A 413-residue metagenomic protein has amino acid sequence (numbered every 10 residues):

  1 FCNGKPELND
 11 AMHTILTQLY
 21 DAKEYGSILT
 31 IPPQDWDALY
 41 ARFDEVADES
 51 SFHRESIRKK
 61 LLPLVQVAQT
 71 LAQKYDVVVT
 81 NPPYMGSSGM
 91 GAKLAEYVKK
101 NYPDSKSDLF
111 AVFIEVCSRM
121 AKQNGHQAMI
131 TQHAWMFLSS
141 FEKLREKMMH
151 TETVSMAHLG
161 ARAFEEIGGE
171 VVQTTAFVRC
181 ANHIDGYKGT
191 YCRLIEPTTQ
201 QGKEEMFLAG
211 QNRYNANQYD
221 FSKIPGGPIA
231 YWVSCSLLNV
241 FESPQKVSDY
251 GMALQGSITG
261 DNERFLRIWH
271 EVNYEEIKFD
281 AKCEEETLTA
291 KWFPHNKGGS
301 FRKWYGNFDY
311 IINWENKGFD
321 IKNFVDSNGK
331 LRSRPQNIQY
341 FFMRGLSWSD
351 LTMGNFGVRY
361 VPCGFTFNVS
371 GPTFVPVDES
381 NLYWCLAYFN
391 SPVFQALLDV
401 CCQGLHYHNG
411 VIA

Functional and structural regions predicted by a protein language model:
F1, Q69-C283, L288, N307 (+7 more regions): Signature of N6-adenine DNA methyltransferases within the class I
F1-Q73, V77: Class I S-adenosyl-L-methionine-dependent methyltransferase module
P63-Q66, I114-E115, S333-R334: A generic local structural motif
N296, Q339-G357, T366-N368, C385-D399: Short Ser/Thr-interspersed hydrophobic loop/turn segments at strand-loop and sheet-helix junctions that line or gate
G299, L331, S349, F374: Extended Lys/Arg-rich polyanion-binding regions
I311-N313, D320, S333: Long mid-to-C-terminal scaffolding/interaction modules that assemble large complexes
L331-S333, V358: Glycine-rich, charged/polar anion/phosphate-binding loops that engage phosphate groups from diverse ligands
